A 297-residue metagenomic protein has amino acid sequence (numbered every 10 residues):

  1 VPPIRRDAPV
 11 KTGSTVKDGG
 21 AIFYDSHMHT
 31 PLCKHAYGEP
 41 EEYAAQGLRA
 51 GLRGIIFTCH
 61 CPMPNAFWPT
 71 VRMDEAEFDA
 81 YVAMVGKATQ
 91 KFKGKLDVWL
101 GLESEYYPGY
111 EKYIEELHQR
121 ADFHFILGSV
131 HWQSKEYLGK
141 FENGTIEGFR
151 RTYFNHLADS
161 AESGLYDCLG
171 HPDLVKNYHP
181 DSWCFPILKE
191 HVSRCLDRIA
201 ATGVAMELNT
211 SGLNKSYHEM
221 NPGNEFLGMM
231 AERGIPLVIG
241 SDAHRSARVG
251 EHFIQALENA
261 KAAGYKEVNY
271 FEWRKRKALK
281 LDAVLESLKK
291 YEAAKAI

Functional and structural regions predicted by a protein language model:
P2-T30, P40, S182-I297: Charged catalytic cores and adjacent phosphate/nucleic-acid-binding surfaces used for phosphate/nucleic-acid chemistry
I4-S104, P108, Y178-H179, C184-I187 (+3 more regions): An N-terminally biased module of ancient metal coordination in phosphate/nucleic-acid-related enzymes
Y24-M28, I55-F57, V98-L102, I126-G128 (+3 more regions): Hydrophobic faces of well-ordered beta-strands that scaffold small-molecule active sites in alpha/beta enzyme cores
A44, L48, Q119, A161-E162 (+2 more regions): Non-catalytic positions within long, well-ordered alpha-helices that form the structural scaffold/packing of enzyme
L52, F123, L165-Y166, I235 (+1 more regions): A structural motif
H60, H131, L174-N177, S211 (+1 more regions): Flexible loop residues that form catalytic and substrate-binding hotspots at small-molecule/glycan-binding clefts
W68-T202, A283-I297: Extended substrate/RNA-proximal surfaces in nucleic-acid metabolism proteins
